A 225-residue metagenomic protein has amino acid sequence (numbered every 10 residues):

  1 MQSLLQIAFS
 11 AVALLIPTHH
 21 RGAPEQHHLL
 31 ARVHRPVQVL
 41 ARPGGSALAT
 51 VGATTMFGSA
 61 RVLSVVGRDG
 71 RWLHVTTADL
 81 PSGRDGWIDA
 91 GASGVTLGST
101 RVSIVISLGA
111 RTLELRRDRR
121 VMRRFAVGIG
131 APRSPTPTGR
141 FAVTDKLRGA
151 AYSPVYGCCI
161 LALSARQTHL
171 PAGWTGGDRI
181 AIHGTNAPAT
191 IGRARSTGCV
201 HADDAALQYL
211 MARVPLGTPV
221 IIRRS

Functional and structural regions predicted by a protein language model:
M1-S10: Sec-dependent signal peptide recognition, specifically the positively charged N-region followed immediately by
L15-H27, T77-V105: Boundary regions of SH3-family modules and the immediately adjacent low-complexity/disordered segments in eukaryotic
I16-S64: Beta-loop motif signature
H34-P36, A60, G70-W72, G83 (+7 more regions): Extracytoplasmic
G45-A47, D79-G83, R119-R123, G217: Short, surface-exposed beta-strand-loop junctions and turns on beta-sheet-rich folds
A53-S93: SH3/SH3-like beta-barrel superfamily modules
D79, A92-V102, A131-A142, L147-S225: Exported/periplasmic cell-wall-interacting domains
A90, V95-A131: A structural motif detector for short, solvent-exposed N-terminal "entry" segments of globular domains
